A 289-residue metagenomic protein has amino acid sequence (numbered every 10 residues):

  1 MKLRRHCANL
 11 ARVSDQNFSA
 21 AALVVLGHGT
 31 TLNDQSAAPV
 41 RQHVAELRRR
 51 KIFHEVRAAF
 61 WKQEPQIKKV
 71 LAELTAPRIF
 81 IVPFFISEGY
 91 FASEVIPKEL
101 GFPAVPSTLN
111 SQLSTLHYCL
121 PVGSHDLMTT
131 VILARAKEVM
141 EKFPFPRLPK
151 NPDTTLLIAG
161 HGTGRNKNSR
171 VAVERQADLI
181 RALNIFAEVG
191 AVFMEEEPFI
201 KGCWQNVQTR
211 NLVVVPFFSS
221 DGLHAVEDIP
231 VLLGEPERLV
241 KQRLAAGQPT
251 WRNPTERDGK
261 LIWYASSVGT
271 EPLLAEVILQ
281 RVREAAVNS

Functional and structural regions predicted by a protein language model:
K2-S289: Active-site-proximal alpha-helix that buttresses catalytic centers in soluble enzyme cores
